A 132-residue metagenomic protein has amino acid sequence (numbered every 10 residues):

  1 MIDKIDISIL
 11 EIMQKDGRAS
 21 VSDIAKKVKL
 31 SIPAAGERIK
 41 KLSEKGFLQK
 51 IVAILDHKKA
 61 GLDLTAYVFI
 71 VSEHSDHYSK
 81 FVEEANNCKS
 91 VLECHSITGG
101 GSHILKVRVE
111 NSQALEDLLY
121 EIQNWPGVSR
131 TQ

Functional and structural regions predicted by a protein language model:
M1-Q132: A compositional/biophysical signature of low hydrophobicity enriched in polar/charged and small residues
